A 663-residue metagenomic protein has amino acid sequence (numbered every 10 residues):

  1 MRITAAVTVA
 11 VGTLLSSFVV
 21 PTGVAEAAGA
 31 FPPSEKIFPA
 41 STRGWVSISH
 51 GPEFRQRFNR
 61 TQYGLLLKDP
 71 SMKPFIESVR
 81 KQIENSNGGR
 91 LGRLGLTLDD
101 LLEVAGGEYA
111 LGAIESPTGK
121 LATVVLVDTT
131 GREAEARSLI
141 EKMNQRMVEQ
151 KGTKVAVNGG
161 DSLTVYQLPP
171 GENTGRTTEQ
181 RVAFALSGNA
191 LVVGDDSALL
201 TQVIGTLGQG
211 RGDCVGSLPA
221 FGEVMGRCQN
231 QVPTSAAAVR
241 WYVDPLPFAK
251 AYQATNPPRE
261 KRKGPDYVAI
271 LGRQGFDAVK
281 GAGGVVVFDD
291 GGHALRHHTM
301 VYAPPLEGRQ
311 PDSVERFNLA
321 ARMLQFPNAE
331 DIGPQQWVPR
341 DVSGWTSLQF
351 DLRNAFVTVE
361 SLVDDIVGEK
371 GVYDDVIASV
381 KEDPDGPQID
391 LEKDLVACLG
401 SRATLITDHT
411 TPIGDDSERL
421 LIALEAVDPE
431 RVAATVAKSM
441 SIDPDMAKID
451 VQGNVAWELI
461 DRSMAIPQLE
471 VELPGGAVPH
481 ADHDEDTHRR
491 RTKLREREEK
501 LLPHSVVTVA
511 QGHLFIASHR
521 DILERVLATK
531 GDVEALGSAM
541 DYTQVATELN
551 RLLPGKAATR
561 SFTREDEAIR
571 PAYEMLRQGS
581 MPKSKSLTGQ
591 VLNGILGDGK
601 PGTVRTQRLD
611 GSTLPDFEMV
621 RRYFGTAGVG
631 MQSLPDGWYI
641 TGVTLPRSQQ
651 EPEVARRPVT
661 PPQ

Functional and structural regions predicted by a protein language model:
M1-T4: Positively charged n-region of N-terminal signal peptides that target proteins for export
A6-P21: Bacterial N-terminal signal peptides
A25, L494, A517-S518, V545-Q663: Extended terminal
A25-T178, G222-K280, M300-D416, A433-M446 (+4 more regions): Structural boundary/hinge residues at secondary-structure and domain interfaces
E53-F54, Q180, A185-A190, G194-C214 (+3 more regions): Hydrophobic, ordered structural segments
R93-T97, L101-E108, T164, A251-A254 (+3 more regions): Intrinsic, low-complexity N-terminal interaction/targeting segments
R176-T255, R495-T588, I595-D598: A conserved glycine-rich beta-strand in the N-terminal activation segment of trypsin-fold
